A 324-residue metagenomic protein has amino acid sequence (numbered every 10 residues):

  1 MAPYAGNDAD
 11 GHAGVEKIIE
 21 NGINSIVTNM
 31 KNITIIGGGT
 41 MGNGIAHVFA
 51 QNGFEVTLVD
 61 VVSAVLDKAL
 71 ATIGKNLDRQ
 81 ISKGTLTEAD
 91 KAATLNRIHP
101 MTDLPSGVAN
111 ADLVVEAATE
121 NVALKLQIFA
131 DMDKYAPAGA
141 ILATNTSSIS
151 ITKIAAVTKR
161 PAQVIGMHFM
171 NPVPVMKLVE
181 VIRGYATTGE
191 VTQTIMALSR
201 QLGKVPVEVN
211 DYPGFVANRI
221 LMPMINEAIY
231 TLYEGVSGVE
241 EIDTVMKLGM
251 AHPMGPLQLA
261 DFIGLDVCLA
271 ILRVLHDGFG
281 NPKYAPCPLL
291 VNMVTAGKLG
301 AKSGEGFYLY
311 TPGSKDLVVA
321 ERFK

Functional and structural regions predicted by a protein language model:
K17-N29: Short, Lys/Arg-enriched N-terminal segments with co-localized hydrophobic residues within the first ~10-30 amino acids
I26-R79, K83, Y135: NAD(P)+-binding Rossmann beta1-loop-alpha1 motif at the extreme N-terminus of oxidoreductases
T28-K31, Q193, R200-D211, Y233-E234 (+1 more regions): NAD(P)-dependent Rossmann-like dehydrogenase/reductase catalytic/cofactor-binding core
T85-I141, I149: Rossmann-like NAD(P)-binding element
I141-D211, F215-R219: Rossmann-fold dinucleotide-binding core
